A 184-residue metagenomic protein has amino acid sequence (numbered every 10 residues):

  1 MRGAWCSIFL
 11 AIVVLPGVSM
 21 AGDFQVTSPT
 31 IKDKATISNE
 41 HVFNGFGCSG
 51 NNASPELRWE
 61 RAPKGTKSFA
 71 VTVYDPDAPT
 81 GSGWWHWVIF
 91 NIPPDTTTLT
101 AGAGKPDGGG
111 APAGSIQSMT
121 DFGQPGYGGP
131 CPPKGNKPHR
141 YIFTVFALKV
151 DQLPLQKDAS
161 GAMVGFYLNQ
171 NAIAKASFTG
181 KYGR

Functional and structural regions predicted by a protein language model:
M1-W5: Positively charged n-region of N-terminal signal peptides that target proteins for export
S7-G17: Bacterial N-terminal signal peptides
S19-R184: N-terminus-centered regions that define maturation/targeting leaders and the start of the first functional domain
